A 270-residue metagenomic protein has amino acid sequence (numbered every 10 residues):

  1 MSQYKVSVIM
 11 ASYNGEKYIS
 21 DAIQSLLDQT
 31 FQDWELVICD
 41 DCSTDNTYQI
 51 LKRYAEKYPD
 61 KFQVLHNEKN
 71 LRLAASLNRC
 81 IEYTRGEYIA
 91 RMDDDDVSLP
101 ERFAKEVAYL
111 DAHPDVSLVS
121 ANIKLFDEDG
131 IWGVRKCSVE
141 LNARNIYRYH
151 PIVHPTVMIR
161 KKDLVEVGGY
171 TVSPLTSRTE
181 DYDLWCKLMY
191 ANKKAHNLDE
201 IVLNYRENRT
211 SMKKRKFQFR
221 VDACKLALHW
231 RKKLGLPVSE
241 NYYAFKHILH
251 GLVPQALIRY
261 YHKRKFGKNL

Functional and structural regions predicted by a protein language model:
M1-L27: N-proximal low-complexity "stem/linker" segments adjacent to membrane-targeting elements
Q3-V6, L27-I38, N46, D60-Q63: Short loop->beta transition adjacent to catalytic acidic/histidine clusters or analogous donor-positioning motifs
S25, D40-Q49, K69, D93: A conserved acidic beta->alpha catalytic loop
H66-T84, K105: Glycine-rich, basic loop-to-helix element that forms the pyrophosphate-binding segment of sugar-nucleotide handling
E82, L141-Q218: Conserved nucleotide-sugar donor-binding catalytic segment
I89: Short aromatic/hydrophobic "clamp" motif used to bind/position activated sugar donors
E101-G133: Conserved donor NDP-sugar-binding/catalytic core segment of glycosyltransferases
A121-N122, W132-H150: Short, flexible, basic/aromatic active-site loop/helix in glycosyltransferases
